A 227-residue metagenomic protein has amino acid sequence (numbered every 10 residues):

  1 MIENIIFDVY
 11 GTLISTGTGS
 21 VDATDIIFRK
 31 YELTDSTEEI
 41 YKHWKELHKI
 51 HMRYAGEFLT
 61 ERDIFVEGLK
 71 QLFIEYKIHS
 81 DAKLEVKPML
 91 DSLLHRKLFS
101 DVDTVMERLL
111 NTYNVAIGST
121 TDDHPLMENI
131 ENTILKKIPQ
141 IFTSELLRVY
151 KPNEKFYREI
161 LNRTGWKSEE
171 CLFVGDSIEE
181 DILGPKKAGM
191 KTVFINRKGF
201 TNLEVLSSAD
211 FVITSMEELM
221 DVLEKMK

Functional and structural regions predicted by a protein language model:
M1-I5, L33-D35, S80, D103 (+2 more regions): Asp-based, Mg2+/Mn2+-dependent phosphohydrolase catalytic module
I2-S100, H124: N-terminal helical cap/lid subdomain that shapes the substrate entry/recognition surface in HAD-like hydrolases
